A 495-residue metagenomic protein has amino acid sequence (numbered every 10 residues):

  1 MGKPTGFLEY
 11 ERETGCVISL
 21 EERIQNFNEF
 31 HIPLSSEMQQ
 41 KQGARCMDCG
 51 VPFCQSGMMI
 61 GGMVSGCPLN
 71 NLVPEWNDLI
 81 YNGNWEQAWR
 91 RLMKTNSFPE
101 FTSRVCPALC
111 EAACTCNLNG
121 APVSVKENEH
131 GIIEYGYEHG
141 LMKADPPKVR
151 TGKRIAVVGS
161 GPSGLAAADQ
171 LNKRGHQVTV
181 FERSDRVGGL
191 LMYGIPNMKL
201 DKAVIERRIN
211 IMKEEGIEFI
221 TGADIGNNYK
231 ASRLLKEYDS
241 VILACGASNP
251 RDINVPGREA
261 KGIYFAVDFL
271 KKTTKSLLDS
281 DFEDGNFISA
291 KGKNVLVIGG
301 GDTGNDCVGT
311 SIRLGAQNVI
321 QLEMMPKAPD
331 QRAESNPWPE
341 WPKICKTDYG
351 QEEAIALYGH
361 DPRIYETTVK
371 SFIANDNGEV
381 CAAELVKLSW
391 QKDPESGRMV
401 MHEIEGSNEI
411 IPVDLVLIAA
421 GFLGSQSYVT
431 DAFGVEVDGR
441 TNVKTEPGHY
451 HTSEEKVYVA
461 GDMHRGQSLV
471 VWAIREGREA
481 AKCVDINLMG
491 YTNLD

Functional and structural regions predicted by a protein language model:
T5-I32, A44, G57, P68-I80 (+11 more regions): Beta1-alpha1 glycine-rich phosphate/pyrophosphate-binding loop at the start of Rossmann-like nucleotide-binding domains
R12-L34, Q42-R45, Y365, I373 (+3 more regions): C-terminal catalytic lobe of FAD-dependent flavoproteins
Q40-A44, D48-S56, G62-P147, K213 (+3 more regions): Glycine/serine-rich phosphate-binding loop and adjoining beta1-alpha1 elements at the start of nucleotide-handling
Q87, V149, R154-V158, E206-V255 (+4 more regions): Feature captures the FAD/FMN-dependent oxidoreductase FAD-binding
I155-V157, V178, V295, V457: Conserved hydrophobic helix-helix packing surfaces used for dimerization/oligomerization
G159-P162, G299-G301, D462: Glycine-rich Rossmann-fold phosphate-binding loop(s) that bind the pyrophosphate of adenine dinucleotide cofactors
E259-G292, K392-Q467: FAD-site-proximal beta/loop scaffold in flavoenzymes
G304-C307, L314, M463-L494: A conserved FAD-binding loop/helix module that cradles the flavin
